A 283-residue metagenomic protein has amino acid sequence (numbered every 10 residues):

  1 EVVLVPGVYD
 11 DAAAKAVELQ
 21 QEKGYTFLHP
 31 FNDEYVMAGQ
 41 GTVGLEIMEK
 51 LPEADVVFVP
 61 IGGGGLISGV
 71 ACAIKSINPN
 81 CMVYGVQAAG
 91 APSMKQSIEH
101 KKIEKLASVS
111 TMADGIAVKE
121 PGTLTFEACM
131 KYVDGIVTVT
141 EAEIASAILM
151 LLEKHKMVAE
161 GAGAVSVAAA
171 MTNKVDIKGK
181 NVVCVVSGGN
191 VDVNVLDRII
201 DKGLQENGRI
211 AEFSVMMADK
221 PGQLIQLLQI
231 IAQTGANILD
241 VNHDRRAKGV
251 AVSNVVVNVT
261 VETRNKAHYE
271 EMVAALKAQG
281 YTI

Functional and structural regions predicted by a protein language model:
E1, N80-M82, N181, N237: Residues at the starts of beta-strands that form the adenosine-phosphate
E1-V56, Q87-T138: Small/polar-residue-rich loop-to-helix segments that shape phosphate-bearing ligand pockets
L28, I47, V57-F58, G64 (+8 more regions): Buried hydrophobic positions in well-ordered alpha/beta secondary-structure cores of metabolic enzymes
M37, P60-A71, A91-K95, G161-A170 (+2 more regions): Short glycine/serine/threonine-rich phosphate/pyrophosphate-binding segments that cradle anionic phosphate groups
E46, I67-N78: Short Gly/Thr/Asp-enriched flexible loops that form oxyanion-binding sites at enzyme active sites
G122-K180: Active-site-adjacent helical/loop segments in soluble small-molecule enzymes
N181-S187, A211: Helical hairpin unit composed of two closely spaced alpha helices linked by a short loop
V193-I283: A conserved regulatory-domain signal marking ACT and ACT-like small-molecule sensing domains and adjacent regulatory
